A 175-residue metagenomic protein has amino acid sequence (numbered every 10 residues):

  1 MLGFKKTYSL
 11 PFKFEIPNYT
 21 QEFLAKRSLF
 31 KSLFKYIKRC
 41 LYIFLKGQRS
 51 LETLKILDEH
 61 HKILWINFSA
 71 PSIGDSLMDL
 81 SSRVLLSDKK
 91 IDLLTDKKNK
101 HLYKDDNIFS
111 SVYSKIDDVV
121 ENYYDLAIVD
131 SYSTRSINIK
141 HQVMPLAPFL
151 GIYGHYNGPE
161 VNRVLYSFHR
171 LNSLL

Functional and structural regions predicted by a protein language model:
M1-L175: Catalytic machinery of carbohydrate-active enzymes, primarily nucleotide-sugar-dependent glycosyltransferases
